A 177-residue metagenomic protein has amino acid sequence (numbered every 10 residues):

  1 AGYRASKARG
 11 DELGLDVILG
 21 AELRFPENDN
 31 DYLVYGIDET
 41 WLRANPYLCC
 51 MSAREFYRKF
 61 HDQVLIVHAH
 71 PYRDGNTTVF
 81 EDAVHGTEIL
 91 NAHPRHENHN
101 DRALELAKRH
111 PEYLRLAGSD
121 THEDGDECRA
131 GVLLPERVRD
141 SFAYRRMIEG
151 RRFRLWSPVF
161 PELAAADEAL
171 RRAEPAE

Functional and structural regions predicted by a protein language model:
A1, I18, L65: Divalent metal-dependent hydrolysis catalytic cores, especially in the metallo-beta-lactamase
Y3, K7, R54-Y57: Generic structural signal for well-ordered alpha-helices, preferentially at hydrophobic/aromatic core positions
A5-D16, F25-W41, Y72-E177: Charged catalytic cores and adjacent phosphate/nucleic-acid-binding surfaces used for phosphate/nucleic-acid chemistry
E12, R58-H61, L65, R109: Secondary-structure boundary elements
Y32-Q63: Binuclear metal-dependent hydrolase catalytic cores centered on His/Asp/Glu-rich metal-binding motifs
V64-Y72: Aromatic-lined carbohydrate-recognition surfaces of secreted/lumenal glycan-active proteins
